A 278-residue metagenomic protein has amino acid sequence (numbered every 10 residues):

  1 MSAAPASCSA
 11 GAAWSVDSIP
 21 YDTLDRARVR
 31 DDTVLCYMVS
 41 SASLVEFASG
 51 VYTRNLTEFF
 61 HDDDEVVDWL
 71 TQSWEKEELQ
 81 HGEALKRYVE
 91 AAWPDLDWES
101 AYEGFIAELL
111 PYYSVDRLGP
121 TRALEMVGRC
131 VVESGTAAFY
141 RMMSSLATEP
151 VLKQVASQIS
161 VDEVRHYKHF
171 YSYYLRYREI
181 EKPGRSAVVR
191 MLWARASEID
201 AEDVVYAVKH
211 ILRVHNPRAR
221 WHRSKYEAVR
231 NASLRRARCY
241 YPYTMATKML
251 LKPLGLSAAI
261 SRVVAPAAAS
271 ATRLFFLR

Functional and structural regions predicted by a protein language model:
M1-R278: Non-heme di-metal
